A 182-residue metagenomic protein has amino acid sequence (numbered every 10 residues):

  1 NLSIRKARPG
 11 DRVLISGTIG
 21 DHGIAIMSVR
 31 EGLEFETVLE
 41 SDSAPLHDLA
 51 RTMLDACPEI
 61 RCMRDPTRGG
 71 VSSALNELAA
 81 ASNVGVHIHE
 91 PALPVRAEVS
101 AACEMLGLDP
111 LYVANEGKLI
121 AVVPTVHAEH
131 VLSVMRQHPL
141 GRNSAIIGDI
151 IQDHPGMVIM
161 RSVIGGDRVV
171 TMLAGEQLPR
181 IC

Functional and structural regions predicted by a protein language model:
N1-S28, D149, V163: Glycine-rich anion-binding loops of enzyme active sites
G10, C62-D65, A121, I147: Buried hydrophobic positions in well-ordered alpha/beta secondary-structure cores of metabolic enzymes
A25-L39: Short, compositionally biased
L39-N115: Active-site-proximal betaalpha loop/short-helix elements that scaffold phosphoryl/nucleotidyl transfer chemistry
G117-V123: Short cationic amphipathic helices and targeting signals
V123-E129: Helix N-cap motif at beta-to-alpha junctions
H130-L140: Short amphipathic alpha-helices in soluble, non-transmembrane regions that often serve as interface/regulatory elements
H138-C182: Acidic, Ser/Thr/Pro-rich beta/coil linker or hinge segments at domain junctions
